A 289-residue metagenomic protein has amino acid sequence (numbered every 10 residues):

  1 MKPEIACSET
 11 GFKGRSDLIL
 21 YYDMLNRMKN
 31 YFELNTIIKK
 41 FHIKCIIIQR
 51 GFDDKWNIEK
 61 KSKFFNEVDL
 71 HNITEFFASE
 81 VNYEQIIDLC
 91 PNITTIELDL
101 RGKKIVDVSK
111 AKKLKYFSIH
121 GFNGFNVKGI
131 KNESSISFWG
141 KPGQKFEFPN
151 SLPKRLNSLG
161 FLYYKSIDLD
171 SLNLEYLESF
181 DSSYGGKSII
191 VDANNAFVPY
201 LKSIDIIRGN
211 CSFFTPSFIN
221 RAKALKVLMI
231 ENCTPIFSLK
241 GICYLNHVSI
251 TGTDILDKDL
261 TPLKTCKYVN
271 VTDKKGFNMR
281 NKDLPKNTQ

Functional and structural regions predicted by a protein language model:
M1-I5: PEST-like, low-complexity acidic/proline-rich intrinsically disordered segments, predominantly at protein N-termini
A6-E9, Y116, G124, S135: N-terminal start and proteolytic maturation junction detector
S8-F12, N30-K39, E59-V68, Y83-L89 (+9 more regions): Short, T/G/N/S-enriched strand-turn elements that build extracellular solenoid repeat scaffolds
T10-R101, S134, L156-N157, I207: LRR N-terminal entry segment and analogous cap-like coil->beta motifs
Y22-N26, I47-D54, E75-Y83, E97-K104 (+8 more regions): Concave beta-strand-loop units of leucine-rich repeat
I43, I73, I93, L114 (+8 more regions): Conserved hydrophobic position(s) of the canonical leucine-rich repeat
T251-Q289: Leucine-rich solenoid repeat scaffolds
